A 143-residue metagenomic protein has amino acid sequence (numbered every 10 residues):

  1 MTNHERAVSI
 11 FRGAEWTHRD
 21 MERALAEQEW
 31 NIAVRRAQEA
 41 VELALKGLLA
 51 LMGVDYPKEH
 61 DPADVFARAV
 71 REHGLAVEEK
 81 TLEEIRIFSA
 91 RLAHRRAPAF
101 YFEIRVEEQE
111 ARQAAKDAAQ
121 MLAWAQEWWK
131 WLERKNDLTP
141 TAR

Functional and structural regions predicted by a protein language model:
M1-R143: Terminal alpha-helical segments
